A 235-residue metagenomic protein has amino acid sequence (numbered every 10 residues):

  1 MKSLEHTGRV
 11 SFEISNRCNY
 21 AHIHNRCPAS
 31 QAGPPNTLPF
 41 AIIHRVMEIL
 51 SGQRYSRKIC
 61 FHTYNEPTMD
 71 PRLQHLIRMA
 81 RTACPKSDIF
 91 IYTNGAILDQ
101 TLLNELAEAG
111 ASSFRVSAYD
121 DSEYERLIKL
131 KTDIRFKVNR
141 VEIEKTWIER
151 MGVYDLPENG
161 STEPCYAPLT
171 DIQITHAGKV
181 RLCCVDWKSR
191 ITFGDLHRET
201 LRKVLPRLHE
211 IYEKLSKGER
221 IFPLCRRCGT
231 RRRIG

Functional and structural regions predicted by a protein language model:
M1-H6, C228-G235: Membrane-proximal basic amphipathic "stem/tether" segments
K2-P164, P168: Conserved glycine-rich "GG(E/T)P / GGGxP" loop and the immediately following alpha-helix in the radical SAM core
E5-R9, L169, K188, R220-P223: Sequence-level motif detector for i,i+2 pairs with an aromatic at +2
H24, S30-G33, D171, S189-R190 (+1 more regions): Secreted/processed peptides and extracellular or luminal domains of membrane proteins
L130-L156, V185-R233: C-terminal accessory region of radical SAM enzymes
I174-T175: Short, acidic, Ser/Thr-enriched surface-loop or helix-capping motifs
